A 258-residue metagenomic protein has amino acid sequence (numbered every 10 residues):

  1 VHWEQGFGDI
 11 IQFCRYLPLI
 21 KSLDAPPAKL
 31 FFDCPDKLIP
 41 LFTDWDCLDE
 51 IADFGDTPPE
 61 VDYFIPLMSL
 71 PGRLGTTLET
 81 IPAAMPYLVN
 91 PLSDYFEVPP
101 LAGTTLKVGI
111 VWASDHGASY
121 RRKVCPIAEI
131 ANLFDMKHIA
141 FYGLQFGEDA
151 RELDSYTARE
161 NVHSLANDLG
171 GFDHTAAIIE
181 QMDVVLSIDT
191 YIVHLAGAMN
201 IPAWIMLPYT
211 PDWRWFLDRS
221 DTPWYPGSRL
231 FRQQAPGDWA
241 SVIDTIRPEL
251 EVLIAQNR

Functional and structural regions predicted by a protein language model:
V1-R258: Catalytic machinery of carbohydrate-active enzymes, primarily nucleotide-sugar-dependent glycosyltransferases
